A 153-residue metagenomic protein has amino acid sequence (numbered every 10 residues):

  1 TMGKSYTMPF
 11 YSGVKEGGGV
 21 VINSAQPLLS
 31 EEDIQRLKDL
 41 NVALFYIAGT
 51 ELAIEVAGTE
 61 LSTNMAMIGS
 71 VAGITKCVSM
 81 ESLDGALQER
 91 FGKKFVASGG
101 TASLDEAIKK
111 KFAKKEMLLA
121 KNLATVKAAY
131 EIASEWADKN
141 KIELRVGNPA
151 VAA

Functional and structural regions predicted by a protein language model:
T1-A153: Active-site cofactor/cluster-binding pocket
